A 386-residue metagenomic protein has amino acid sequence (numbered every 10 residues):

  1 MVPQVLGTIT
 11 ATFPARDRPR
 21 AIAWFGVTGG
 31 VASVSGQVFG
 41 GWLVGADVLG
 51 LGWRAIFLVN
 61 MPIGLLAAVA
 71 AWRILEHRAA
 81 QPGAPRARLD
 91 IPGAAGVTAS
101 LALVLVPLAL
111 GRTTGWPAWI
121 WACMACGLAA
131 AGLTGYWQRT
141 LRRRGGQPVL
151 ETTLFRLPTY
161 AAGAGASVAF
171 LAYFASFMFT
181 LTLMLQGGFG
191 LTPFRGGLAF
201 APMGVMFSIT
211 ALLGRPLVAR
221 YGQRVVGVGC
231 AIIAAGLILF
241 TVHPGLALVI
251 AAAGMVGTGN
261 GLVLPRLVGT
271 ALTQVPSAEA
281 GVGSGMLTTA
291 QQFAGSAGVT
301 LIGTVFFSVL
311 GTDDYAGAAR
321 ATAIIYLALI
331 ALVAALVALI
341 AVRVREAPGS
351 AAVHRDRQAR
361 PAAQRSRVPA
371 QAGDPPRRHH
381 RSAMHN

Functional and structural regions predicted by a protein language model:
M1-W72, F240-T241, T304, S308 (+1 more regions): Transmembrane-helix bundle of Major Facilitator Superfamily
V2, W24, T28, A55-V59 (+9 more regions): Hydrophobic core positions of alpha-helical segments in small-molecule transporters and transporter systems
G7-T8, W42, I74, V106 (+3 more regions): A residue-level signal for alpha-helical anchor/packing sites in multi-pass solute transporters
R18-G30, R86-A94, G222-C230: Cytoplasmic-side transmembrane-helix entry/capping segments in multi-pass membrane proteins
A46, G50-G165, Y173, L191 (+3 more regions): Hydrophobic transmembrane-helix bundles of small-molecule transporters
G145-P348: 12-transmembrane solute porter fold
I340-N386: Intrinsic disorder in cytosolic terminal tails and internal cytosolic loops of multi-pass membrane transporters
